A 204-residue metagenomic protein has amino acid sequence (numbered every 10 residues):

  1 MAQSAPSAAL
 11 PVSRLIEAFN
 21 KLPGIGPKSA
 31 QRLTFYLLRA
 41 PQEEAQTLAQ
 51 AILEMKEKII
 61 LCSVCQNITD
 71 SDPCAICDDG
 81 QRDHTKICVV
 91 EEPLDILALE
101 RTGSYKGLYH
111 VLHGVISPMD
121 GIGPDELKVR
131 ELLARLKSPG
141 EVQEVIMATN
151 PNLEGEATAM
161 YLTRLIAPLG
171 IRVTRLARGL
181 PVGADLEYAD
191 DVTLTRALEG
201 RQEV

Functional and structural regions predicted by a protein language model:
M1-Q3, K137: Surface-exposed, interaction-prone regions with an acidic/low-complexity signature
Q3-V12, K21, T34-I87, E92-I96: Cys/His-rich Zn2+-binding cysteine-cluster or related metal-binding knuckle/ribbon modules and their
S7, A40, E44, D120-P124 (+2 more regions): Catalytic cores of large soluble enzymes that bind and process phosphate-bearing ligands
S13-E17, Q31-F35, Q46, Q50 (+7 more regions): Solvent-exposed alpha-helical segments within well-ordered globular domains of core cellular machineries
A18, L22, A40, M55-K58 (+8 more regions): Conserved, well-folded catalytic cores of nucleic-acid-processing and energy-transducing macromolecular machines
A30, D79-I146: Extended interfacial segments that mediate partner engagement and assembly in macromolecular machines
Y105-K106, L133-I146, P151-V204: Long C-terminal interaction/binding lobes of large macromolecular proteins
